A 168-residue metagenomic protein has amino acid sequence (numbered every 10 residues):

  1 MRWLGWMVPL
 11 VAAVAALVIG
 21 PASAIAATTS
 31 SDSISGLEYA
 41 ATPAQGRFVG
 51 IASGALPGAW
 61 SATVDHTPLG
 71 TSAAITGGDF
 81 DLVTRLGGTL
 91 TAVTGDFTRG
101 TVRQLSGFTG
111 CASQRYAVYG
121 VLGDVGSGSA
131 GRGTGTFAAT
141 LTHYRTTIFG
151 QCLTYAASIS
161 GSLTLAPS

Functional and structural regions predicted by a protein language model:
M1-V11: N-terminal export and membrane-targeting signals
W6-M7, A15-S33: C-terminal region of N-terminal signal peptides and the immediate post-cleavage residues of exported proteins
V11-L17, T67, G78: Compositionally biased, intrinsically disordered low-complexity segments
I25-S168: Beta-strand-enriched cores of mature, soluble protein domains
